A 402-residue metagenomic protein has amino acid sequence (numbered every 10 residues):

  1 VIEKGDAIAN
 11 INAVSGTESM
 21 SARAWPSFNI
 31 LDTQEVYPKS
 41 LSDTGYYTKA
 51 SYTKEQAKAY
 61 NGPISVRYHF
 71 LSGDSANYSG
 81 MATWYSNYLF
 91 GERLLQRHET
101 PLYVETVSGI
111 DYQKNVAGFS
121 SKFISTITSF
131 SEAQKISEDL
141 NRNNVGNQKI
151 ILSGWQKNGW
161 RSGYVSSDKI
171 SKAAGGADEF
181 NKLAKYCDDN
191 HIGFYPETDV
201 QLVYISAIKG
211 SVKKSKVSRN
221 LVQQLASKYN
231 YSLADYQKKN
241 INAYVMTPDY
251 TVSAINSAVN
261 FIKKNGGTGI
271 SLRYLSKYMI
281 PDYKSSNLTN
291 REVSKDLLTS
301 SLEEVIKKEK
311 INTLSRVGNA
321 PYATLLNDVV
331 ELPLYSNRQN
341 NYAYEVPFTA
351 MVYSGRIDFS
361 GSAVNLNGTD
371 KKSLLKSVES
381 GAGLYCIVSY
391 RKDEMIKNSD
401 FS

Functional and structural regions predicted by a protein language model:
V1-T126, Q134-N143, N147: Carbohydrate-recognition beta-sandwich/jelly-roll modules in extracellular/periplasmic carbohydrate-active proteins
I2-A24, F28-L31, V203, A207-G267 (+1 more regions): Active-site-proximal substrate-binding groove within the catalytic cores of carbohydrate-active enzymes
S75-W84, Y88-L89, S129-E132, I136-D139 (+1 more regions): An active-site-proximal structural segment forming one wall of the substrate-binding cleft that immediately precedes
A76-S79, S131, D178-N181, S253 (+2 more regions): Generic alpha-helical secondary structure signal
E99-S253, K277-P281: Aromatic-lined carbohydrate-binding/catalytic grooves of carbohydrate-active enzymes
L140, R273, S377: Hydrophobic, well-ordered secondary-structure elements that form the walls of internal hydrophobic environments
N147-I151, H191-Y195, T268-I270, K310-L314 (+1 more regions): Beta-sheet entry/capping signal
